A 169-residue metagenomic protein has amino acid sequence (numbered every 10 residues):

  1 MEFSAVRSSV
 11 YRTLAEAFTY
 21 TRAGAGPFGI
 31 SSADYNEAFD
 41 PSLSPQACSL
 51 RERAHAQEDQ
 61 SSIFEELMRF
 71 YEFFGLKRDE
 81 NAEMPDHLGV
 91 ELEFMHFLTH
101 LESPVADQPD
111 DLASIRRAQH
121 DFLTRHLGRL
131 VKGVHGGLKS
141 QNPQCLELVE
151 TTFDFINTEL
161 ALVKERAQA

Functional and structural regions predicted by a protein language model:
M1-A169: Surface/interface-facing alpha-helical segments and adjacent flexible terminal/loop regions used for partner/assembly
